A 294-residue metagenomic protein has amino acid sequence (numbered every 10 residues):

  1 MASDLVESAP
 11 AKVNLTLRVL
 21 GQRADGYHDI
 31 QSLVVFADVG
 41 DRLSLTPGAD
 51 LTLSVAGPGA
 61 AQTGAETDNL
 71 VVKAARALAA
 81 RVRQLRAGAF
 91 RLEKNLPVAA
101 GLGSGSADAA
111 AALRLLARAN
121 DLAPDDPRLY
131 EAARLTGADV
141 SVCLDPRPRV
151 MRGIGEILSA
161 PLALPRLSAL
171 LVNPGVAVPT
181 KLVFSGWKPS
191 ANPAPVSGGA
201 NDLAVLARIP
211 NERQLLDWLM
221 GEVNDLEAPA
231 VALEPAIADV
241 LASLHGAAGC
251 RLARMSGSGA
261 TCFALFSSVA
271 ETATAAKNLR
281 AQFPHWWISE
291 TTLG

Functional and structural regions predicted by a protein language model:
M1-A100, R118-A123, P127, L164 (+1 more regions): ATP-binding N-lobe of GHMP and related small-molecule kinases
L15, L43-L45, V71, G105 (+5 more regions): Residue-level signal for inorganic ion chemistry
L17, D41-L45, D139-C143, R149 (+2 more regions): Short beta-strand scaffold segments in enzyme catalytic cores
A49-Q62, A112, R134, E212-V223 (+1 more regions): Short, basic/glycine-rich phosphate-binding loops at helix/coil junctions that contact nucleotide phosphates
L70, D108, A236: Charged catalytic carboxylate motif
R91-N120, G137-A138, G249-F266: Glycine/serine-rich anion-binding loops at beta->alpha junctions that coordinate negatively charged ligand groups
A109-V150, I157: Contiguous, small/hydrophobic- and glycine-enriched helical/loop subdomains that border and often "cap" functional
D145, V150-L252, S267-A270, K277-R280 (+2 more regions): Conserved, helical-rich catalytic subdomain that frames metal- and/or nucleotide-binding sites in enzyme alpha/beta
